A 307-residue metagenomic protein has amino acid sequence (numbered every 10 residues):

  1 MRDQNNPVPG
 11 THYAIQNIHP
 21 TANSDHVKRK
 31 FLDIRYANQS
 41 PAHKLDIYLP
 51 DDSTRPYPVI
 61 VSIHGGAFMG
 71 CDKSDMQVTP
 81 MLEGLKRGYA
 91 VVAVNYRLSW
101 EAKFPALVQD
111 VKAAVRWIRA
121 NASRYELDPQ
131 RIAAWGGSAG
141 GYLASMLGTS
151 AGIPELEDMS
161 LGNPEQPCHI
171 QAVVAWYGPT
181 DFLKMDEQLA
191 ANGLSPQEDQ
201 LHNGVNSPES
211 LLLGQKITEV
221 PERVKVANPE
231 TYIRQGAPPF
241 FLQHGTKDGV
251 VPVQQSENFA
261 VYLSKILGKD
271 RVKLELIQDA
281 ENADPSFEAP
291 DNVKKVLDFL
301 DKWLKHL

Functional and structural regions predicted by a protein language model:
N6-R55: N-terminal cap/lid segment of alpha/beta-hydrolase-fold proteins
P20-H26, L189-Y232: Mobile cap/lid helix-loop segments that gate and shape the active-site cleft of serine hydrolases
S74-A93: Short amphipathic alpha-helix adjacent to the substrate-entry channel of hydrolases
K103-S123: Alpha/beta-hydrolase active-site loop
R116-A190: Primarily recognizes the serine-hydrolase "nucleophile elbow" in alpha/beta-hydrolase and SGNH/GDSL folds
L242-H244, D248: Short beta-strand/loop motif that positions the catalytic acidic residue of the alpha/beta-hydrolase fold
G249-N258: Conserved alpha/beta-hydrolase "acid-adjacent" motif
A280-P290: Catalytic histidine-centered segment of alpha/beta-hydrolase-like enzymes
